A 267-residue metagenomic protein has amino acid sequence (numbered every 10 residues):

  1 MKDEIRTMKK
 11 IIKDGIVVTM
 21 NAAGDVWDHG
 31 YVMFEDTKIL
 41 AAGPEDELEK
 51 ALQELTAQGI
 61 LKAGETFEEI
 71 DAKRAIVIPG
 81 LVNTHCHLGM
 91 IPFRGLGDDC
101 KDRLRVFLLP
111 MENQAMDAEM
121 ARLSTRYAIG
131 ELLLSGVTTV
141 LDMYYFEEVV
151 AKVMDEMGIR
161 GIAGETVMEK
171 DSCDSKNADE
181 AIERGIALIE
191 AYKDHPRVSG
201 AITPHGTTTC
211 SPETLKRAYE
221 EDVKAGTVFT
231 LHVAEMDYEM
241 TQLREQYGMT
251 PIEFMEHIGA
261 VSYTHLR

Functional and structural regions predicted by a protein language model:
M1-I60: N-terminal metal-binding scaffold of metallo-dependent hydrolase/deaminase domains
K10-D14, A51-R103, R126, G130-L134: Replace "His-x-His-based motif
I70, L141-D142, A163, F229-L231: General beta-strand structural signal in soluble alpha/beta enzymes
G89, E148, T209, M236-Y238: Active-site environment of divalent metal-dependent phosphoester hydrolases
P92-L123, M157-D179, D237-S262: Active-site gating loops and adjacent loop-to-helix segments of metal-dependent hydrolytic enzymes
A115-S199, T203-K224: Active-site loop-helix segments enriched in His/Asp/Glu that coordinate and activate a nucleophilic water at divalent
A218-Y238: Catalytic PLP-binding core of fold-type I/II PLP enzymes
T264-R267: Conserved small/polar residues in nucleotide/adenosyl-binding loops
